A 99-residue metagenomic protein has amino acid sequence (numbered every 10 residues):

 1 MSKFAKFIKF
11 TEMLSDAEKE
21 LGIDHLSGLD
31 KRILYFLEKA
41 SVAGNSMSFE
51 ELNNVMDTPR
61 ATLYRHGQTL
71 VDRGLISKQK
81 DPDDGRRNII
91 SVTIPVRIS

Functional and structural regions predicted by a protein language model:
F4-F36: Short alpha-helical segments that sit at the start of domains
H25-L29, S48, D81-S99: Short, cationic-aromatic polyanion-contact patches
L37-S41: Short helix-to-turn junction characteristic of helix-turn-helix DNA-binding domains, especially the helix
A43-N54: Short acidic, hydrophobic short linear motifs in intrinsically disordered regions
P59-R60: Short coil turns linking two alpha-helices in DNA-binding domains
G67-Q68: Short, hydrophobic-biased segments on the C-terminal half of alpha helices that form "recognition helices"
V71-D81: A short, conserved structural fragment
